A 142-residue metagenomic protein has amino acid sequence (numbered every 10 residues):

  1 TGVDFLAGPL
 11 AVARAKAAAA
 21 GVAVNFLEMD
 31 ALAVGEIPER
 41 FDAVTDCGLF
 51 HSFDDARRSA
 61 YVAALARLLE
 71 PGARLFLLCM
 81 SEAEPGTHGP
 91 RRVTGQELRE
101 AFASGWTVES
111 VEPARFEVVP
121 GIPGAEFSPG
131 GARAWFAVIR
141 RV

Functional and structural regions predicted by a protein language model:
T1-E39, F53-V142: Class I (Rossmann-like) S-adenosyl-L-methionine-dependent methyltransferase catalytic domain, capturing the SAM-binding
D42: Conserved acidic residues
T45: A conserved beta-strand element that flanks and buttresses the S-adenosyl-L-methionine
G48-S52: Short catalytic micro-motifs in class I SAM-dependent methyltransferases
